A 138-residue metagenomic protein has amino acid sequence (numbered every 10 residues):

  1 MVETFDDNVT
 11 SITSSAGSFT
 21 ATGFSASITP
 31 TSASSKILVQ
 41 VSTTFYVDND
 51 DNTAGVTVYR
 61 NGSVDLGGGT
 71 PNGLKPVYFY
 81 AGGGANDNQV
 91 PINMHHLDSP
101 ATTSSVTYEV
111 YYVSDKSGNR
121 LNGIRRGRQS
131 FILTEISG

Functional and structural regions predicted by a protein language model:
F5-S14, S18, S27-S105, E109-G138: Terminal beta-strand-rich extracellular "head" domains that mediate receptor/glycan or other ligand binding
T20-T22: Short, solvent-exposed loop/turn segments enriched in Ser/Thr/Gly
